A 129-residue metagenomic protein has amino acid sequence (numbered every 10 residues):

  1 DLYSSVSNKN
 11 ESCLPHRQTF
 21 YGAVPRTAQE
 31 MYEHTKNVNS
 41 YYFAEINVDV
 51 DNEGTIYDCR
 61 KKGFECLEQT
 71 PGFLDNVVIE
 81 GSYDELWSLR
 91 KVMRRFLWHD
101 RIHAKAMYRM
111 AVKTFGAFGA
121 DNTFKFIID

Functional and structural regions predicted by a protein language model:
D1-D129: Aromatic-glycine hotspot motif
